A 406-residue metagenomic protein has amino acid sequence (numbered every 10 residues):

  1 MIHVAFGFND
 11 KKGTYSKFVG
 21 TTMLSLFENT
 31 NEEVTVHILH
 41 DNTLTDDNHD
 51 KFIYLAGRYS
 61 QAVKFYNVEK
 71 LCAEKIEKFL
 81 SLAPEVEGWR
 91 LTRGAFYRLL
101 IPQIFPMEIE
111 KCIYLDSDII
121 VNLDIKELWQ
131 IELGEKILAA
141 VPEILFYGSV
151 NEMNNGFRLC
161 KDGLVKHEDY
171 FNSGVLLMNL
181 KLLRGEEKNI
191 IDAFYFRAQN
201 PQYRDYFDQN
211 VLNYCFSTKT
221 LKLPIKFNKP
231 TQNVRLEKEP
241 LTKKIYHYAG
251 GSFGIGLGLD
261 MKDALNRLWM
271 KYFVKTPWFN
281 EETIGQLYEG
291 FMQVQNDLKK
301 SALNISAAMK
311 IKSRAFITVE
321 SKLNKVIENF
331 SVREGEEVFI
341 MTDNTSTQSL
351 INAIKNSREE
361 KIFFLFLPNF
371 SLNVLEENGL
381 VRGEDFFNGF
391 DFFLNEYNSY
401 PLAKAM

Functional and structural regions predicted by a protein language model:
M1-K11, F18-T22, T30, S173 (+1 more regions): A glycosyltransferase accessory/donor-loop signature
H3-F6, L26, T35-I38: Hydrophobic targeting segments
T30-H37, V63: Short loop->beta transition adjacent to catalytic acidic/histidine clusters or analogous donor-positioning motifs
T35-N42, A140-P142, I340-M341: Short internal beta-strands
A56-Q103: Active-site-proximal specificity loops/subdomain of glycosyltransferases
L71, G94-V150, L177-M178, G185: GT-A fold catalytic core of metal-dependent nucleotide-sugar glycosyltransferases, centered on the diacidic
W89-L91, L164-E168, N200-Y203, L236-E237: Short Gly/Pro-enriched turn/cap motifs at secondary-structure boundaries
F291-M406: Hydrophobic, well-ordered beta-alpha structural blocks that scaffold small-molecule cofactor pockets
